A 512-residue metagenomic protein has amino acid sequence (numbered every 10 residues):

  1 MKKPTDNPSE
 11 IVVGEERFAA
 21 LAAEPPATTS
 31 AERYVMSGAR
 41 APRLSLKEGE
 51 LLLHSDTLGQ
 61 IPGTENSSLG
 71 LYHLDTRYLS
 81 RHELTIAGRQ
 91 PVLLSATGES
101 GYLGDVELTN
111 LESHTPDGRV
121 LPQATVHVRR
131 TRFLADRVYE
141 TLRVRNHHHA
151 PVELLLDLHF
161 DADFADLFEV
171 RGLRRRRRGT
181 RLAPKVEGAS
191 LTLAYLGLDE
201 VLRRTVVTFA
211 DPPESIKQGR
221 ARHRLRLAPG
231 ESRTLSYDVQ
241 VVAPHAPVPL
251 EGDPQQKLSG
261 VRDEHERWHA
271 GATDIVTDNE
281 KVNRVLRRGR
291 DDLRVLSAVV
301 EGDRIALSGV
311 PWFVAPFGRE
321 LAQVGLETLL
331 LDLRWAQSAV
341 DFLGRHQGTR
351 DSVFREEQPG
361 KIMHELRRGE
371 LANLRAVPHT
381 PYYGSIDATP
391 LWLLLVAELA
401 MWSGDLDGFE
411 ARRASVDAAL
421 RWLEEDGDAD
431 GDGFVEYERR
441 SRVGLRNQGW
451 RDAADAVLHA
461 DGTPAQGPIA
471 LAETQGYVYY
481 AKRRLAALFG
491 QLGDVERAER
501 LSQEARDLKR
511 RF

Functional and structural regions predicted by a protein language model:
M1-R290, R294-V295, V299-E320, L326-Q337 (+4 more regions): Terminal accessory carbohydrate-recognition/targeting modules of carbohydrate-active enzymes
H245, V396-A411, K482-R500: Inter-helical turn/loop segments and adjacent helix faces that build the functional surface of alpha-helical bundle
L286-L293, V416, A498-F512: Short amphipathic alpha-helical coiled-coil/interface segments
L296, L343, L399, L423-D426 (+4 more regions): Alpha-helical solenoid scaffolds that mediate protein-protein interactions, centered on TPR/SEL1-like repeats but also
V314-R446, A472-Q475, Y479: Aromatic-rich carbohydrate-recognition surfaces in CAZymes
A376-V377, H459-A470: Flexible glycine/proline-enriched surface loops and loop-helix/loop-strand junctions
S415, A419-W422, A470-V495, S502-A505: Aromatic- and glycine-enriched pocket-lining scaffold segments that form the walls of small-molecule binding clefts
G449-T463: A short, charged helix-loop
